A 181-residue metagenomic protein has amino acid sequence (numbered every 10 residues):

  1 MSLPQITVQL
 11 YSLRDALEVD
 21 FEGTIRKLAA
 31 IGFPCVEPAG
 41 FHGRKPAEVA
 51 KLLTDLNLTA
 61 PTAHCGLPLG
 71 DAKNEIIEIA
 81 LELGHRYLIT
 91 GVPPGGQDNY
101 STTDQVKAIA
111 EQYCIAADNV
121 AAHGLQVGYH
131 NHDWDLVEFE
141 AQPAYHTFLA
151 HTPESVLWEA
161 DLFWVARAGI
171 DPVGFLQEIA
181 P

Functional and structural regions predicted by a protein language model:
M1-Y87, P181: N-terminal pre-domain/capping segments
T7-L10, T62, I89-V92, Q126-H132 (+1 more regions): Short beta-strands and strand-loop turn motifs
S12-R14, G40-H42, G66-L69, P93-G96 (+2 more regions): Active-site-proximal loop/turn and secondary-structure-junction residues that shape catalytic pockets, frequently
E22-G23, K73-E75, T102-C114, A141-H146 (+1 more regions): Charged helix-capping and loop-helix junction motifs
R26, T54, E78, I115-D118 (+2 more regions): Low-complexity, Gly/Pro
V36, D118-P181: Acidic/histidine-rich catalytic cores of soluble enzymes
V49-G66, Y113-V120, H146-P153: Alpha-helix-loop-beta-strand connector modules within alpha/beta enzyme cores
G70-Y113: Glycine/small-residue-rich loop that forms an oxyanion/phosphate-binding "nest" at active or ligand-binding sites
